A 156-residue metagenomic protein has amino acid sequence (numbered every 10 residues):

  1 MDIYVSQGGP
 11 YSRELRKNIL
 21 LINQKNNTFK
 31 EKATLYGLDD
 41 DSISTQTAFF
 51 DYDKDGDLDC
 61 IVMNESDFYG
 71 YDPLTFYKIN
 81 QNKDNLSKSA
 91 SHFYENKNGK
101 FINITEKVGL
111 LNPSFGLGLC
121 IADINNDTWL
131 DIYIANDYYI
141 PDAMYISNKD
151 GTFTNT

Functional and structural regions predicted by a protein language model:
M1-T156: Acidic, glycine/proline-rich Ca2+-coordinating loop motifs
